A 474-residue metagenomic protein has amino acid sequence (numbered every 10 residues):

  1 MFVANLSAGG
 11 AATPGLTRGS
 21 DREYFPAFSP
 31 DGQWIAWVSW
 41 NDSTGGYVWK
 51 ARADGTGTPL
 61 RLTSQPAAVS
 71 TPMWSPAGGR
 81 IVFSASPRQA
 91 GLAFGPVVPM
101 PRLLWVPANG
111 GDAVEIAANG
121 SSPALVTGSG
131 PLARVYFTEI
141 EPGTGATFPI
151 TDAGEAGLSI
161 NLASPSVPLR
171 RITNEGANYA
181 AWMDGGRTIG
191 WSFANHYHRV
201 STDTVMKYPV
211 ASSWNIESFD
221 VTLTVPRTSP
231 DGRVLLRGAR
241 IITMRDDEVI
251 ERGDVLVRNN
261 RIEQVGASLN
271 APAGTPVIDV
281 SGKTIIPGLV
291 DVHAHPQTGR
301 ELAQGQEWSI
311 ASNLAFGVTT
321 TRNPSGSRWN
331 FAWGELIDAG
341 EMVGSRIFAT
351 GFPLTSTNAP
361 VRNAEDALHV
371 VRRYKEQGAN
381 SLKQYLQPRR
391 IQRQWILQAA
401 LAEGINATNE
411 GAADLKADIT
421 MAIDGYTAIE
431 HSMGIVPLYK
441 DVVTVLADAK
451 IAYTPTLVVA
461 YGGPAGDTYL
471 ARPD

Functional and structural regions predicted by a protein language model:
M1-F2, A8-G10, L16-Y24, P30 (+9 more regions): A flexible loop/linker signature enriched in serine peptidases of the S9 family
G120, L162-A181: Conserved blade-ending motifs and adjacent loop-strand segments that build the rim/top face of beta-propeller domains
A239, V255, N260, G282 (+7 more regions): Divalent metal-coordination and catalytic microenvironments
D247-I286: Histidine-rich, glycine-flanked metal-binding segment
K283-E341, A359-E365, I391, K416-H431: Metal-associated gating/positioning segment near the N- to mid-region
V290-A294, T321, I347-G351, L382-Q384 (+3 more regions): Hydrophobic faces of well-ordered beta-strands that scaffold small-molecule active sites in alpha/beta enzyme cores
S325-R328, E341-A422, P437: Histidine/acidic-residue-rich, glycine-tolerant segments that coordinate divalent metal ions
T357, H369-R389, G425, S432-D474: Active-site neighborhoods of metal-dependent hydrolases
